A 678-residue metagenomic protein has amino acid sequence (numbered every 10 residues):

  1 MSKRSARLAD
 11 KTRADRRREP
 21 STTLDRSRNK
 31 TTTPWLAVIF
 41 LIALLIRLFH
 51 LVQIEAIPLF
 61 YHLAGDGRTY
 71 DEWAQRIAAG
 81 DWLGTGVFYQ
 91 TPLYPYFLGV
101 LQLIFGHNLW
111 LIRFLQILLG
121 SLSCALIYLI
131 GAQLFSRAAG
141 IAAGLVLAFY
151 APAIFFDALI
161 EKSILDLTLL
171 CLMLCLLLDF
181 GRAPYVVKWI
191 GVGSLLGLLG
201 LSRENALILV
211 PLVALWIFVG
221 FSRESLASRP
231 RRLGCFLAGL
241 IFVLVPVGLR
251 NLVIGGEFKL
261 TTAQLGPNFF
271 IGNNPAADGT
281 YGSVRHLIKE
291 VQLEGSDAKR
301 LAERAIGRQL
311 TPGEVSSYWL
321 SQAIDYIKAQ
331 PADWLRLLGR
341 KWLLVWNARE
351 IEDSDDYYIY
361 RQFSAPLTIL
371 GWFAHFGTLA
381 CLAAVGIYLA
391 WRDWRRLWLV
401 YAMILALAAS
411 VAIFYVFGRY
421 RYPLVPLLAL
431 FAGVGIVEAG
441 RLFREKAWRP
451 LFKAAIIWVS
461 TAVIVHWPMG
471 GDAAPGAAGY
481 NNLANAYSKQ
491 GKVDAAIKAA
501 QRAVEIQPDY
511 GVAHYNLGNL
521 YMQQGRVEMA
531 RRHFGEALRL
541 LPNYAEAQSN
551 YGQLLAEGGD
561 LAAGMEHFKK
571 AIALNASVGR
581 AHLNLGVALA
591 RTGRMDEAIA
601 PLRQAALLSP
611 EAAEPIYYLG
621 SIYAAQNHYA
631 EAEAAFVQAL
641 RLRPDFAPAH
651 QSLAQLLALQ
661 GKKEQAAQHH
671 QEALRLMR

Functional and structural regions predicted by a protein language model:
K3, F40, L122-F149, L167-T168 (+4 more regions): Transmembrane-helix signature of polytopic, membrane-embedded enzymes that assemble or transfer cell-envelope glycans
S27, A138, M173-W189, I217-E224: Membrane-interface transmembrane helices that cradle and orient dolichyl/undecaprenyl
T33, Y326, D333-V400: Membrane-interface anchor segments at the N-terminal boundary of transmembrane helices in multi-pass membrane enzymes
A43-I46, A143-A151, C175, L196 (+1 more regions): Short helix- or helix-capping micro-motifs that position conserved polar/aromatic residues at function-defining sites
I54-R68, R76-R113, Y326: Membrane-proximal lumenal/periplasmic loop motifs of glycosylation machinery
F114-F135, L172, L176, C381-V385: Transmembrane-helix motifs of polytopic, lipid-linked glycan transferases
L260-L344: Membrane-proximal stem/loop segments at transmembrane-domain junctions that anchor or position
A478-S488, V512-M522, E546-A556, R580-A590 (+2 more regions): Conserved alpha-helical positions within TPR/SEL1-like repeat arrays
